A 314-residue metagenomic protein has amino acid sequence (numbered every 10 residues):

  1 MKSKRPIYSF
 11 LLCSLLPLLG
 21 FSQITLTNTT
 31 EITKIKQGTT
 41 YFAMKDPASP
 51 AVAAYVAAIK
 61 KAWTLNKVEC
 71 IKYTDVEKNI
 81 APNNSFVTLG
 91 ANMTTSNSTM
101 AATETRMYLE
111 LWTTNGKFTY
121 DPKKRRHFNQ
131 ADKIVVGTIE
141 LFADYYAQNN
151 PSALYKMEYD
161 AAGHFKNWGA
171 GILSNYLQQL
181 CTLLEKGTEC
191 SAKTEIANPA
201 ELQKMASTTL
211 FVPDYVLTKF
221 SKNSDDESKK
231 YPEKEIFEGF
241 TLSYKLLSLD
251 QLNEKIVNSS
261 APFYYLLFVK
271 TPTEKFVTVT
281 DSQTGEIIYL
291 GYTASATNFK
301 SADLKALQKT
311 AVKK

Functional and structural regions predicted by a protein language model:
M1-T29: Bacterial Sec-dependent N-terminal signal peptides
S3-P6, S49, K72, D121 (+5 more regions): Serine/threonine-rich low-complexity intrinsically disordered regions
S22-V68, H127, T138-K230: A structural "domain/chain start" motif
Q23-A53, T209, T218, K222-K314: Hydrophilic extracytoplasmic domains
Q23-Y108, T114-Y120: Start-of-domain marker
A91-A170, N253-K314: Amphipathic beta-strand/beta-sheet edge segments enriched in Tyr/Trp
